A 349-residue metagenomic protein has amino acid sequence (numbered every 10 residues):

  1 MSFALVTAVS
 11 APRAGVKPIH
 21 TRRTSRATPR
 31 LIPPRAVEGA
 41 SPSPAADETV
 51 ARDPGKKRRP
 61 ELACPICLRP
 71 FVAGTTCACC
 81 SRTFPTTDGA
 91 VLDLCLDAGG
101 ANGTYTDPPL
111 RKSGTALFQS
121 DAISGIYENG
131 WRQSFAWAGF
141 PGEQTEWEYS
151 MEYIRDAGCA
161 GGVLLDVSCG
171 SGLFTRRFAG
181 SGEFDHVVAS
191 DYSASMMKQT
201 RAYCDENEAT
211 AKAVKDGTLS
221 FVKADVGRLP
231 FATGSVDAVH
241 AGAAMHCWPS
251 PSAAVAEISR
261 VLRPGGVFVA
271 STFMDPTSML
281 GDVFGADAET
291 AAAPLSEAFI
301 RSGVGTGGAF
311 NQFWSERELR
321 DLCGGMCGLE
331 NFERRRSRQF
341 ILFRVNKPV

Functional and structural regions predicted by a protein language model:
M1-T28: N-terminal chloroplast transit peptides
S41-F118: N-terminal auxiliary segments of SAM/dcSAM-dependent transferases
C95-G158, L173-R177, Q199, E206: Conserved class I S-adenosyl-L-methionine
G162-R228: Class I SAM-dependent methyltransferase SAM/SAH-binding core
H240: A conserved beta-strand element that flanks and buttresses the S-adenosyl-L-methionine
A243-H246: Short catalytic micro-motifs in class I SAM-dependent methyltransferases
S252-P264: A short glycine-rich, Lys/Arg-flanked "PGG" loop and its adjoining helix->strand segment in the class I
V269-F343: C-terminal alpha-helical "lid/dimerization" subdomain adjacent to the S-adenosyl-L-methionine
